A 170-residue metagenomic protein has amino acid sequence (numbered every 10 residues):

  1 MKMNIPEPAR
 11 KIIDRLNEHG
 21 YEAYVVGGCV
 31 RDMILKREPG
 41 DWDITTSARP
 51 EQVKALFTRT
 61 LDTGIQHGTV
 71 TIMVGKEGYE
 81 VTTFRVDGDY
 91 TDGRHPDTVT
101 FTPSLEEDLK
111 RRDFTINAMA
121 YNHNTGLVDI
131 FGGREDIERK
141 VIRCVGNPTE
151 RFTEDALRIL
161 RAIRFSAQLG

Functional and structural regions predicted by a protein language model:
M1-G170: Catalytic cores of the polymerase beta-like nucleotidyltransferase superfamily and closely associated nucleotide
